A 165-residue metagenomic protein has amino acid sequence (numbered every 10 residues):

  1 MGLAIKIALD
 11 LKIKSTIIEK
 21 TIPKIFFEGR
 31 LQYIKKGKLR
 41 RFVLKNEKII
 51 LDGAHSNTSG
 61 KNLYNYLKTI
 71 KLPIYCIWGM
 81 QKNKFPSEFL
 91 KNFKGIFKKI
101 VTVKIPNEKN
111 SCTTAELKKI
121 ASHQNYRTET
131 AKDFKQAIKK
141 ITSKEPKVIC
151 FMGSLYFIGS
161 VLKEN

Functional and structural regions predicted by a protein language model:
M1-K99: Nucleotide phosphate-binding/pyrophosphate-handling subdomain across enzymes that bind or process nucleotide phosphates
L9, L44-L51, L90-V148: C-terminal helical cap/extension that packs against the catalytic core of soluble nucleotide-cofactor enzymes
N62-Y64, F89-K91, T113-A115, L162-N165: Short amphipathic alpha-helical segments
K82-K84, P106-K109, F157: Short Gly/Pro-enriched loop/turn and capping motifs at secondary-structure junctions
S122, I158, E164: H/E-rich (His + Asp/Glu) clusters that bind or coordinate divalent metals
A137, F157-G159: Short, active-site-adjacent cap segments at secondary-structure transitions
S154: Active-site-proximal loop/hinge segments that shape catalytic or ion-binding/gating pockets
